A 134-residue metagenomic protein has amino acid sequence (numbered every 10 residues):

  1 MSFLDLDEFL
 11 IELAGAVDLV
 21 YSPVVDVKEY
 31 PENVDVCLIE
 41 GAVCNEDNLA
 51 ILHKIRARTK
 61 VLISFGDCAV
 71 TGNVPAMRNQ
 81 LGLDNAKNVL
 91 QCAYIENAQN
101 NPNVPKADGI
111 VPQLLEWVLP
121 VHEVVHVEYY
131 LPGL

Functional and structural regions predicted by a protein language model:
M1-L134: Iron-sulfur-associated redox domains of electron-transfer enzymes in respiratory and anaerobic energy metabolism
